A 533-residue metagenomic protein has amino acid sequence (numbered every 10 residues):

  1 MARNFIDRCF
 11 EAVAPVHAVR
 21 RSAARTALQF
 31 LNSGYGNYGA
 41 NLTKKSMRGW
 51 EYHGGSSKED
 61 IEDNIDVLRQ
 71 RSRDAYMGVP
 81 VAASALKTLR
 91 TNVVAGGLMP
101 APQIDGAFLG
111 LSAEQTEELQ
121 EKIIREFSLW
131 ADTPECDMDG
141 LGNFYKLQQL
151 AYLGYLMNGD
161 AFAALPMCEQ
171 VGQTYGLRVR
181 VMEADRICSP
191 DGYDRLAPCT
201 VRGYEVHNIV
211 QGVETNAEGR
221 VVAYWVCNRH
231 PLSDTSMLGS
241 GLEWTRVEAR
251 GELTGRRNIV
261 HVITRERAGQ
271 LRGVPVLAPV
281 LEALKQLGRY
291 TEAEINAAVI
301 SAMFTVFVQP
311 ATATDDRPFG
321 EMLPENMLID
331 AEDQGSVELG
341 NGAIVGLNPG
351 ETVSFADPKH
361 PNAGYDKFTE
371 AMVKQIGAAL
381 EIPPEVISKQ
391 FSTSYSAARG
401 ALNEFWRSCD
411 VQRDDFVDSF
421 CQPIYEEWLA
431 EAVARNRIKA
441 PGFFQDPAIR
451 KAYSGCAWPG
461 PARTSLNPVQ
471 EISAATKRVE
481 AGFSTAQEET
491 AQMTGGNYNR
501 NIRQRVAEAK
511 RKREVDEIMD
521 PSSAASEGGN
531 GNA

Functional and structural regions predicted by a protein language model:
M1-M157, P166-G176: Extended, helix-rich architectural segments
A2-R3, C9, A27, L31 (+4 more regions): Activation/maturation switch segments at domain boundaries
R90-N258, R478: Structured, mid-chain assembly/scaffold modules that mediate subunit interfaces within large macromolecular complexes
E117, G342-L466, N499: Surface-exposed loop-to-helix/strand elements on domain peripheries
D139-G142, L165-M167, A298-T305, I387-F391 (+3 more regions): Short coil/turn segments at secondary-structure boundaries
G219, I376, E489: Acidic/polar, glycine-anchored loop/turn motif associated with catalytic or activation segments that engage anionic
E252-A398: Extended, charged amphipathic alpha-helical segments
V308, T312-D316, N403-A430, V506-A533: Long, compositionally biased
